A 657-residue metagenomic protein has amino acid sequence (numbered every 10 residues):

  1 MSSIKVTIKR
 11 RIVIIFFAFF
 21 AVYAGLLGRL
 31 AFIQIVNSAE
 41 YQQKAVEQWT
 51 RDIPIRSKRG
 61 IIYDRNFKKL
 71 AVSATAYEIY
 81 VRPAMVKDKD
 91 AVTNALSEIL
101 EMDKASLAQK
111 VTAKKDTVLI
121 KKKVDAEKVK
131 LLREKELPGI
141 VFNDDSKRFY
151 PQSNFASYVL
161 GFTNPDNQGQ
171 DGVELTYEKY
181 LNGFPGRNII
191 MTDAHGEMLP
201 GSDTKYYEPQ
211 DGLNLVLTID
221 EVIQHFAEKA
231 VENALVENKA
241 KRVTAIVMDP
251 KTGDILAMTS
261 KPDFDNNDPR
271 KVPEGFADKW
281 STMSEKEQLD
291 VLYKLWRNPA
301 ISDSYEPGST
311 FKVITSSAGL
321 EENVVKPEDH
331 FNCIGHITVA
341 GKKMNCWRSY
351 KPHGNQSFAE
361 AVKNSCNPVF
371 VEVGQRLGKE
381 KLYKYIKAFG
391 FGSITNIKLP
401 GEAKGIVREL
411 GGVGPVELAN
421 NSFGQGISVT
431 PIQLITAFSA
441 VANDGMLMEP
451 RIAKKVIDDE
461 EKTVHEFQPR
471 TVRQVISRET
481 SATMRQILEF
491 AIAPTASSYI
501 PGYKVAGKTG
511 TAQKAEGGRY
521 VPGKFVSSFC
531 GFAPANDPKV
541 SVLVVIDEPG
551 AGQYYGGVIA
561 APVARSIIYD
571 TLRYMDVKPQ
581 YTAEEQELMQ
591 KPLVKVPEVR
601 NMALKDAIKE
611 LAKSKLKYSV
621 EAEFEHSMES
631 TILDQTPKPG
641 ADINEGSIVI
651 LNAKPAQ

Functional and structural regions predicted by a protein language model:
M1-W280, L295, P299, S304 (+11 more regions): Periplasmic/cell-envelope proteins involved in peptidoglycan metabolism and beta-lactam response
L70-A74, V111, Q152, Y206-Q210 (+5 more regions): Short, flexible turn/loop "capping" segments at secondary-structure junctions
A71, D193-T204, I219, A245 (+2 more regions): Beta-lactam-recognizing serine transpeptidase/beta-lactamase-like catalytic domain environment
V216-T218, N332, V475, K595-E598 (+4 more regions): Generic structural detector for well-ordered beta-strands
Y581-S627, P655-Q657: Glycine-rich loop/hinge motif
F624-G640: Conserved Motif II region of HX4D acyltransferases
N644-Q657: Conserved "repeat-terminator" motif of extracellular CCP/Sushi domains
